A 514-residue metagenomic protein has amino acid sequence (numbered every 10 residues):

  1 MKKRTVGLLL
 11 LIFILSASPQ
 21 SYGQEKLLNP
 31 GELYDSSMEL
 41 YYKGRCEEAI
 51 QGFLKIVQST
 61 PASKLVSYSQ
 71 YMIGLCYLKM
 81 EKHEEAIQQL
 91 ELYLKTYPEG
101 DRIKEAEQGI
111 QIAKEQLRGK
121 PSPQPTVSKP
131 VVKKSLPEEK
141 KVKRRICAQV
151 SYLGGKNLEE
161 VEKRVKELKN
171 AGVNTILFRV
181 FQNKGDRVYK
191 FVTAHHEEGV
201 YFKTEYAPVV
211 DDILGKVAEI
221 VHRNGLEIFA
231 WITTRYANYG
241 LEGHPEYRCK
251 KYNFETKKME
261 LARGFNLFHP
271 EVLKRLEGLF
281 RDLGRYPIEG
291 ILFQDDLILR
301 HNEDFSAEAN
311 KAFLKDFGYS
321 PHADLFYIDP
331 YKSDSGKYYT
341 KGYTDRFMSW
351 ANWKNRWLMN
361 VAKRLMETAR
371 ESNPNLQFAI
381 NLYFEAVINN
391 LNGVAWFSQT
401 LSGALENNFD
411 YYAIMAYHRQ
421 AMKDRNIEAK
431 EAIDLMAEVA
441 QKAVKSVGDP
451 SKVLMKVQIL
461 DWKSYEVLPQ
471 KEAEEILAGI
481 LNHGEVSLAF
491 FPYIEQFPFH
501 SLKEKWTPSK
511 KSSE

Functional and structural regions predicted by a protein language model:
L27, V57-V66, Y93-G109: Short solvent-exposed coil/turn linkers within tandem alpha-helical repeat scaffolds
E139-A148, F229-Y286, S335, Y339-F347: Active-site-adjacent "subsite" loops/lids of carbohydrate-active enzymes
E160-R187, R285-G290, A404-Y412, I480-L488: Catalytic domains of carbohydrate-active enzymes, especially glycoside hydrolases
A171-V210: Aromatic-lined carbohydrate-binding/catalytic grooves of carbohydrate-active enzymes
E227-T234, L292-L299, D329-S335, Y343-F397 (+1 more regions): Aromatic-lined carbohydrate-recognition surfaces of secreted/lumenal glycan-active proteins
L401-E514: Substrate-binding cleft of secreted/luminal carbohydrate-active enzymes
